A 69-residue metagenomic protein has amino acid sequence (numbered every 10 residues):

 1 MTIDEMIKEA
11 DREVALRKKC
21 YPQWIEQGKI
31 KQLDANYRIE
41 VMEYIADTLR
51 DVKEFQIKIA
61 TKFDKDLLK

Functional and structural regions predicted by a protein language model:
M1-K69: Catalytic phosphate/metal-binding cores of nucleic-acid and nucleotide-processing enzymes, i.e., regions that mediate
